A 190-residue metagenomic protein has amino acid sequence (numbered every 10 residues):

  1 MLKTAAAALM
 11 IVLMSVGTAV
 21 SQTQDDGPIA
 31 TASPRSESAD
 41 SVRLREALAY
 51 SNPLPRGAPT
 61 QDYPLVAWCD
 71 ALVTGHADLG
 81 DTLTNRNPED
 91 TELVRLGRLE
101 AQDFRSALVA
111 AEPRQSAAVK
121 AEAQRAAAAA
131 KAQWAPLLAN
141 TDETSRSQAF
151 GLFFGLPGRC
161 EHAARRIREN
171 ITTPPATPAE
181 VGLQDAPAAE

Functional and structural regions predicted by a protein language model:
M1-T4: Positively charged n-region of N-terminal signal peptides that target proteins for export
A6-V16: Bacterial N-terminal signal peptides
G17-S21: Sec/Tat signal peptide C-region and signal peptidase I cleavage site
Q24-L48: Acidic, low-complexity proline/glycine-rich segments
A47-P55: Short linear interaction motifs
P55-R114: Short N-proximal segments of mature Sec-exported proteins
E100-E190: Compact alpha-helical subdomains of small soluble proteins
